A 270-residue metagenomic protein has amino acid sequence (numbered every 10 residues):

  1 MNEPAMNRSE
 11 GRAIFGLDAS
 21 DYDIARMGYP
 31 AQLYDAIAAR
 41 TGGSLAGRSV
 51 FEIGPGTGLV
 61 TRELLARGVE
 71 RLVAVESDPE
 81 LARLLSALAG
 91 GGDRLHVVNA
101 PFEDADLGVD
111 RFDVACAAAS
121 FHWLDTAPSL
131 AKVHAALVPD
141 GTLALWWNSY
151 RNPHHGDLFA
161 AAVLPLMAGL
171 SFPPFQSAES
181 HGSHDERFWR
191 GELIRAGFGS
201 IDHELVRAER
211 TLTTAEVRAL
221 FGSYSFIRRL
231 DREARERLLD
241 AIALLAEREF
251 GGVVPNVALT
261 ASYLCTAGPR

Functional and structural regions predicted by a protein language model:
G16-M27: Class I SAM-dependent methyltransferase Rossmann-like catalytic core, especially the SAM/SAH-binding loop
G28-G47: Conserved alpha-helix/loop element of class I SAM-dependent methyltransferases that forms part of the SAM/SAH-binding
F51, T57-A105: Class I SAM-dependent methyltransferase SAM/SAH-binding core
A105-A115: A short acidic, Gly/Pro-enriched loop at the edge of an enzyme's catalytic core that lines a small-molecule cofactor
A119: Short catalytic micro-motifs in class I SAM-dependent methyltransferases
L124-V133: A short, conserved alpha-helix within the catalytic core of class I
H134, V138-A208: Conserved catalytic/acceptor-binding region of the Class I
S183-R270: Conserved Class I S-adenosyl-L-methionine
